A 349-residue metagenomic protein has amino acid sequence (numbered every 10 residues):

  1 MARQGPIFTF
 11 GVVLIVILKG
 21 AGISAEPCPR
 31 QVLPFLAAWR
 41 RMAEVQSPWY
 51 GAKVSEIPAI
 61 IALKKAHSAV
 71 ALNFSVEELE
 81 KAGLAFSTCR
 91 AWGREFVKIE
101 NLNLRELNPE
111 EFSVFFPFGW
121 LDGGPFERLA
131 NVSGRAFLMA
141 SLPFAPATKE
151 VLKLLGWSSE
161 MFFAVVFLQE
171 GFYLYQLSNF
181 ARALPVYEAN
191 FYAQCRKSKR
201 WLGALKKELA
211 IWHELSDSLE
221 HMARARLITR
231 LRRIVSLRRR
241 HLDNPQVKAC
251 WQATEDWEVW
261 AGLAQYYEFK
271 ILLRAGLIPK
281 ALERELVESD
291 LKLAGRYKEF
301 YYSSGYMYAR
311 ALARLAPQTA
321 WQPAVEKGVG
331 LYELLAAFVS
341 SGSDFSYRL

Functional and structural regions predicted by a protein language model:
M1-F10: Bacterial N-terminal signal peptides that target proteins for export
I17, A21-N103, M161, V165 (+1 more regions): N-terminal mature-domain "stem" immediately C-terminal to a signal peptide or N-terminal signal-anchor/transmembrane
R90-S158: Active-site scaffold of zinc-dependent metalloenzymes
L152-M161, V247-W257, L293-K298: Second-shell loop/turn segments in exported
V165-L177: Active-site recognition of the HExxH zinc-binding catalytic motif
S178-Q246, C250-K280: Post-HExxH zinc-binding segment in Zn-dependent metallohydrolases
L291-V329: Extended amphipathic alpha-helical segments with heptad-repeat/coiled-coil character used for oligomerization, fusion
Q318-L349: Beta/coil-rich, acidic/histidine-enriched accessory regions frequently appended to metallopeptidases
